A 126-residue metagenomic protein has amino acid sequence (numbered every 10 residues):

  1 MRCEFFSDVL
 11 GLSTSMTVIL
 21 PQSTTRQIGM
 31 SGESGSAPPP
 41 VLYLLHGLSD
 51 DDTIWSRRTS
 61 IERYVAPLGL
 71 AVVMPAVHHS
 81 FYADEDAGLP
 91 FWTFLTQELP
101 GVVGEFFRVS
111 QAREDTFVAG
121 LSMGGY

Functional and structural regions predicted by a protein language model:
M1-Y126: Non-catalytic cap/lid and distal C-terminal segments of serine-dependent acyl enzymes
